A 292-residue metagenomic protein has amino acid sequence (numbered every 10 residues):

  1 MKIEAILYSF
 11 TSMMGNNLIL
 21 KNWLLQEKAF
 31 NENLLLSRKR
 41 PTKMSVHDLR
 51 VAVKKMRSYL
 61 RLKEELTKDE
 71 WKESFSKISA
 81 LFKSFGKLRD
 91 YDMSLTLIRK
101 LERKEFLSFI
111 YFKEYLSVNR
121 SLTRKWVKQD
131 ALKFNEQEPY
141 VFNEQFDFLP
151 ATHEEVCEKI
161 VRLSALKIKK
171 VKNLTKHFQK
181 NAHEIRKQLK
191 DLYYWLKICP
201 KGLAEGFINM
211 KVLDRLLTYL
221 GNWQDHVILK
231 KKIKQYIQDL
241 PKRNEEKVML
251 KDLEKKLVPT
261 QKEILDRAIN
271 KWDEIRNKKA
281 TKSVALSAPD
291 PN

Functional and structural regions predicted by a protein language model:
I3-N292: Function-determining surface determinants
